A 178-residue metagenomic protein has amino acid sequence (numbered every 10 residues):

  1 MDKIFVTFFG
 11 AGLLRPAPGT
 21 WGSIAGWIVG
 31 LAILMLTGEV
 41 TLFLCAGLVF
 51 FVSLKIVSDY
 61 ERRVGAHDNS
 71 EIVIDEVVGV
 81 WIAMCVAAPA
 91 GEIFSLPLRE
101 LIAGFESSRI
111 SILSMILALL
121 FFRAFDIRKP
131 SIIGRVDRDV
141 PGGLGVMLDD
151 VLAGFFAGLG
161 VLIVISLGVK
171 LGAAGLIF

Functional and structural regions predicted by a protein language model:
M1-I24, L54-M84, F94, F105-S108 (+1 more regions): Interhelical loop and helix-boundary elements at the membrane-water interface of polytopic inner-membrane proteins
L14, T20-L34, V40-V49, S53 (+1 more regions): Short Lys/Arg-rich amphipathic alpha-helical segments
A25-G38, C85-A87, P141, V161: Interfacial segments of multi-pass membrane proteins
L31, A46-K55, V80, L113-I127 (+1 more regions): Alpha-helical transmembrane segments of multi-pass membrane proteins
G38-L42, D68-V73, L98-I116: Internal alpha-helical transmembrane segments of multi-pass membrane proteins
P89-L98: Transmembrane alpha-helix boundary signature
I163-F178: Juxtamembrane boundary at the C-terminal end of a transmembrane helix
